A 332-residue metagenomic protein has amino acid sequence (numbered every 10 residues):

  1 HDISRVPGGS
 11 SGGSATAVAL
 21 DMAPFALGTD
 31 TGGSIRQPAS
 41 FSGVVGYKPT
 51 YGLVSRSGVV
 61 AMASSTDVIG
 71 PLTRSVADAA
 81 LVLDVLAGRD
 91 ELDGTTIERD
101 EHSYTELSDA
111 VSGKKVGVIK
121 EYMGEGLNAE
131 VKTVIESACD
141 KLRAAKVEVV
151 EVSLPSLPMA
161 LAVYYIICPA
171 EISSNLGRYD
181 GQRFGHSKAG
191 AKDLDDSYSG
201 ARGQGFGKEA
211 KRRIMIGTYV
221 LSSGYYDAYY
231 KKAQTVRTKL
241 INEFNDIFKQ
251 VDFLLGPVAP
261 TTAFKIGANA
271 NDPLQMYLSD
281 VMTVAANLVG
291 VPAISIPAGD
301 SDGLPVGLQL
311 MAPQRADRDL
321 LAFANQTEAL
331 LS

Functional and structural regions predicted by a protein language model:
H1-G9, D272-S279: Short pre-catalytic strand/loop immediately N-terminal to key active-site residues, enriched for Gly-Thr
D2, A162-N175: Charged, often glycine-rich, active-site loop that binds/positions anionic groups
L20-F25, T31-G126, E136-E148, R212-N242 (+2 more regions): Structural helix-boundary/capping segments
L27-T29, E151, G256: General beta-strand structural signal in soluble alpha/beta enzymes
V147-Y164, A298: Short connector loops at secondary-structure junctions
S156-L157, D180-L288: Serine-dependent amide/ester hydrolase catalytic core
